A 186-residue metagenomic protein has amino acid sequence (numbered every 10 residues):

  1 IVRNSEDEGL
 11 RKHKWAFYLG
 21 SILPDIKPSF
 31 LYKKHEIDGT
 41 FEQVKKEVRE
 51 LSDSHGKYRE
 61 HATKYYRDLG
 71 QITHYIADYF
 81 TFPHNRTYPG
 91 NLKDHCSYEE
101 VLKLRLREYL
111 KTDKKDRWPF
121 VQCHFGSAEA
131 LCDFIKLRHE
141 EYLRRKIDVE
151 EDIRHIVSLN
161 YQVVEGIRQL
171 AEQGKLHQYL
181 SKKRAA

Functional and structural regions predicted by a protein language model:
I1-Q71, I76-A186: N-terminal leader/auxiliary helical segments
